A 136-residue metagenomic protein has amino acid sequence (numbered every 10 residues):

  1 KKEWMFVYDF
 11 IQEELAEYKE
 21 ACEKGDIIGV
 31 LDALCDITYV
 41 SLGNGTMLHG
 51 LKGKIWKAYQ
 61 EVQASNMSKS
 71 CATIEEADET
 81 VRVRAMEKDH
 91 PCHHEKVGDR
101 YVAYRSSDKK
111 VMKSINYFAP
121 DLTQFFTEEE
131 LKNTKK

Functional and structural regions predicted by a protein language model:
K1-K136: Flexible "arm" and connector segments at domain edges
